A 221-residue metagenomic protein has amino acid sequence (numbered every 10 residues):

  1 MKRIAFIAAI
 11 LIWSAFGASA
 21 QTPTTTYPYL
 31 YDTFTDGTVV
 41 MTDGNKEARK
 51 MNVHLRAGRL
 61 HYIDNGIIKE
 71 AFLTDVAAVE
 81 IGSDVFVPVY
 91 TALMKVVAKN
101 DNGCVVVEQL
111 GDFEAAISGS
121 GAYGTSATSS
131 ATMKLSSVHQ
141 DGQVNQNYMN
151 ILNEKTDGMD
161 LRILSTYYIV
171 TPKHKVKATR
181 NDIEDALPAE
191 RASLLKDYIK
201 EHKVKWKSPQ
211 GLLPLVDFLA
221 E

Functional and structural regions predicted by a protein language model:
M1-T26, L215: Bacterial Sec-dependent N-terminal signal peptides
A20-V76: Short, extreme N-terminal leader segments that mark the start of a protein/domain
T22-T25, Y168, D185-P188: N-proximal short alpha-helices
T24-T26, F34, T179-D182, S208-G211: Intrinsic-disorder/low-complexity, polar/charged segments
F34-T35, V170-H174, P188-S193: Short amphipathic alpha-helical segments, especially helix-boundary/capping motifs
M51-A178: Aromatic-patch recognition
E184-E221: Long, compositionally biased interface segments
